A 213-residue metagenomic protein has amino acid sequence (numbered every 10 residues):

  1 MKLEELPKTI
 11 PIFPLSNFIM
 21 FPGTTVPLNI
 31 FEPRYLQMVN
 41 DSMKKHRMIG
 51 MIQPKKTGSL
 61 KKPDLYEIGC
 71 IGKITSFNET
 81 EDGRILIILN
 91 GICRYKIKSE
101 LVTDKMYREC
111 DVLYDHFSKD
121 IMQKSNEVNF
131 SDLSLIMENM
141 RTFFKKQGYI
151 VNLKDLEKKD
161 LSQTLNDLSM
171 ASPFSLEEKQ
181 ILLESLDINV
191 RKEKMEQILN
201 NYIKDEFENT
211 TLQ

Functional and structural regions predicted by a protein language model:
M1-V151, E177, I181, I188-R191 (+1 more regions): Positively charged
L156-F174: Core structural elements
S162, E184-D187: N-terminal subdomain
S169, Q180-L183: Amphipathic alpha-helical segments within well-ordered protein domains
